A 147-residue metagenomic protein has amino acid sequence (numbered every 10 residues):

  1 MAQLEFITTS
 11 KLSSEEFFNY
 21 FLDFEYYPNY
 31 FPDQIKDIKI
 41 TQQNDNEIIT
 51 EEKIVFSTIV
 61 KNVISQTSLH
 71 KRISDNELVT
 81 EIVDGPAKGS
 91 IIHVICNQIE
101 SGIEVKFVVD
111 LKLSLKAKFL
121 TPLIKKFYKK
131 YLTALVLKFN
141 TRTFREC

Functional and structural regions predicted by a protein language model:
M1-I7, E47-I49, E77, I91 (+1 more regions): Intrinsic-disorder/low-complexity, polar/charged segments enriched in Ser/Thr/Lys/Arg/Asp/Glu/Gln
M1-N46: Hydrophobic ligand-binding cavity/cleft-lining segments
Q3-E5, E51, V60-Q66, K88-H93: Short, surface-exposed coil-to-beta transition loops
K11-E15, I40-N46, K71-N76, I95-E104: A short, structured loop/turn motif at beta-sheet edges
F17-F21, Y27, T50, L69-H70 (+2 more regions): Hydrophobic pocket/interface hotspot
E25, Y128, L132-C147: Short amphipathic alpha-helical signal-transduction/dimerization elements
K39-V83, K138, R142: Glycine-rich portal/gate segments that line the openings of hydrophobic small-molecule binding cavities
E81-T133: Beta-strand/loop substructures that line and gate deep hydrophobic ligand-binding cavities in soluble
